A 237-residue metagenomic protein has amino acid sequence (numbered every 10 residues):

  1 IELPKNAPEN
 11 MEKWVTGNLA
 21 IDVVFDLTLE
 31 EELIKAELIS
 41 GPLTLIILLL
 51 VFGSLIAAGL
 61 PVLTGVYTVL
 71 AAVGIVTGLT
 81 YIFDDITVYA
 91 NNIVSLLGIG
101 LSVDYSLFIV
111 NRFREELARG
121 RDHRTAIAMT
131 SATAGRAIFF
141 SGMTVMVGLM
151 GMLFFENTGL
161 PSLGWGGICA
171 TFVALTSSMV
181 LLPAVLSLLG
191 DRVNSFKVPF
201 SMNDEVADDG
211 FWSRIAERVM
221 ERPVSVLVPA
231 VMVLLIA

Functional and structural regions predicted by a protein language model:
E2-A237: Membrane-embedded transmembrane helical bundles of large multi-pass transporters/channels
